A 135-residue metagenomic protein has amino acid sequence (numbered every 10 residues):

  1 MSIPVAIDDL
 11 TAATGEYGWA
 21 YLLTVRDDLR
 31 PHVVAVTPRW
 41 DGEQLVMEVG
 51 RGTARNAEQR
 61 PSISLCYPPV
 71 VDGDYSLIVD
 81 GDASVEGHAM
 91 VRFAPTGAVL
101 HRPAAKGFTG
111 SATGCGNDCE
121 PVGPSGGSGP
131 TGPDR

Functional and structural regions predicted by a protein language model:
M1-V5, V36-R39, G129-P133: Charged, low-complexity, helix/coiled-coil-prone segments
M1-W19: Short, basic/aromatic recognition patches
A12, D28, V71-G73: Generic marker of residues within folded, mature protein domains
G15-Y17, R30-P31, S76-L77, E86: Short solvent-exposed loop/turn micro-motifs enriched in small/polar/acidic residues
Y17-V49: Short beta-strand segments
G50-S111: Short, structured beta-strand-loop surface elements
G107-G129, R135: Short, cationic low-complexity segments
